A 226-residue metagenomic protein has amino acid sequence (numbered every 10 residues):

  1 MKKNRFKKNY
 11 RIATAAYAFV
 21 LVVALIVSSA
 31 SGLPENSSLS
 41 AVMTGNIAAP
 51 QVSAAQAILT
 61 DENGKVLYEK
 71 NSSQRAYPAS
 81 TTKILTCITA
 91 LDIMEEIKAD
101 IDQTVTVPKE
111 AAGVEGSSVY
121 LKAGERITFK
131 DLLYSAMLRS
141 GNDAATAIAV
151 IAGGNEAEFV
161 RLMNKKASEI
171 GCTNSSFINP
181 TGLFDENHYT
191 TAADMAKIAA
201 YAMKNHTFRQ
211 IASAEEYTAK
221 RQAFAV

Functional and structural regions predicted by a protein language model:
M1-A41: Gram-positive cell-envelope targeting signals
G32-A193, K197, A202-H206: Active-site-adjacent loops and short helices of periplasmic peptidoglycan-processing enzymes
A196-V226: Extracytoplasmic
